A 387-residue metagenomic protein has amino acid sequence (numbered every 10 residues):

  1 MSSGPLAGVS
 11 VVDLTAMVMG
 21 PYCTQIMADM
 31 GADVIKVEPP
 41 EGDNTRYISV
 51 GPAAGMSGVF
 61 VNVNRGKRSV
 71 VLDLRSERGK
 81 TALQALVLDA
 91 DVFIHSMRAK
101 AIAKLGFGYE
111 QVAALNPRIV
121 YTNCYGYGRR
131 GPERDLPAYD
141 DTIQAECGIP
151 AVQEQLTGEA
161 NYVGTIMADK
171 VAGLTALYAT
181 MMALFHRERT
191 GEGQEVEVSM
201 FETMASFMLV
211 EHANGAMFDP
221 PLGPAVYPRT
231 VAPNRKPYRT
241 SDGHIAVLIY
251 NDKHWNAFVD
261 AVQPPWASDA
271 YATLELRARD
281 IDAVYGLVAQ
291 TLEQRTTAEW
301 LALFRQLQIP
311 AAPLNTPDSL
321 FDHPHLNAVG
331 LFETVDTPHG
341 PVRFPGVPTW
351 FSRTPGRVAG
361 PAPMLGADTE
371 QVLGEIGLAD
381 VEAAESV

Functional and structural regions predicted by a protein language model:
M1-E192, L287, A298, V335-T337 (+2 more regions): N-terminal helix-loop segment corresponding to the beta1-alpha1 unit of nucleotide/adenylate-binding folds
E41, G126-G128, M200-A205, D242-H244 (+3 more regions): Glycine-rich beta-alpha junction loops
Y47-V50, N214-A225, H323-D336: Short, surface-exposed loop/helix-turn segments at secondary-structure junctions that function as lids/hinges flanking
F60, A225-T230, R235-P237, V247 (+2 more regions): Short Gly/Pro-enriched turn/cap motifs at secondary-structure boundaries
A160-V171, G193-E195, A225-V226, P233-R235 (+3 more regions): A short glycine-threonine-serine/GTX helix/turn-capping micro-motif
G173-G193, S206-A216, V259-W266: Oxidoreductase and adenylate-handling cofactor-binding alpha/beta cores
P233-L307, A311, E382: Aromatic-enriched alpha-helical interface/lid elements that frame and gate functional surfaces
Q306-A359: A glycine-rich dinucleotide-binding beta-alpha-beta segment and adjacent secondary-structure elements that constitute
